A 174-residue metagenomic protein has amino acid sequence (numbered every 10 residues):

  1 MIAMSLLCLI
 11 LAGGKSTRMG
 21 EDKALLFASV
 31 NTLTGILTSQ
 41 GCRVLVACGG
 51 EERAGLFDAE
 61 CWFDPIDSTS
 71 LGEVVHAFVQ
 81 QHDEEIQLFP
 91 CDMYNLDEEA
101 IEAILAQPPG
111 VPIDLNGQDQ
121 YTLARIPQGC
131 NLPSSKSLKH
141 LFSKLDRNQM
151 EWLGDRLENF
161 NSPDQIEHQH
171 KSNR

Functional and structural regions predicted by a protein language model:
I2-D119, S134-S135, S143-D164: Nucleotide and nucleotide-moiety/phosphate-recognizing core
Q118-L132: Conserved nucleotide-sugar donor-binding and metal-coordinating catalytic region shared by glycosyltransferases
H140: Phosphate-binding loop that captures ATP/GTP phosphates
Q165-H170: Short amphipathic alpha-helices within nucleic acid-binding modules
S172-R174: Hydrophobic helical membrane-anchoring modules
